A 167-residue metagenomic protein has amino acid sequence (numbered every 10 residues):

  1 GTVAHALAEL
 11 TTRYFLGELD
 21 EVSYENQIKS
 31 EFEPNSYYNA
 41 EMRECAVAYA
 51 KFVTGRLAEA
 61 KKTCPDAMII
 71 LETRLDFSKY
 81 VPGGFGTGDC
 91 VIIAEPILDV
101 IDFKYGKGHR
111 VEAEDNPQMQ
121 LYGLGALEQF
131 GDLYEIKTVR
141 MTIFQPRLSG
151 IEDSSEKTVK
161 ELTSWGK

Functional and structural regions predicted by a protein language model:
G1-L98, E152: Metal-dependent nuclease catalytic cores that hydrolyze phosphodiester bonds in DNA/RNA, characterized by
P65-K167: Mg2+/Mn2+-dependent nuclease catalytic core
